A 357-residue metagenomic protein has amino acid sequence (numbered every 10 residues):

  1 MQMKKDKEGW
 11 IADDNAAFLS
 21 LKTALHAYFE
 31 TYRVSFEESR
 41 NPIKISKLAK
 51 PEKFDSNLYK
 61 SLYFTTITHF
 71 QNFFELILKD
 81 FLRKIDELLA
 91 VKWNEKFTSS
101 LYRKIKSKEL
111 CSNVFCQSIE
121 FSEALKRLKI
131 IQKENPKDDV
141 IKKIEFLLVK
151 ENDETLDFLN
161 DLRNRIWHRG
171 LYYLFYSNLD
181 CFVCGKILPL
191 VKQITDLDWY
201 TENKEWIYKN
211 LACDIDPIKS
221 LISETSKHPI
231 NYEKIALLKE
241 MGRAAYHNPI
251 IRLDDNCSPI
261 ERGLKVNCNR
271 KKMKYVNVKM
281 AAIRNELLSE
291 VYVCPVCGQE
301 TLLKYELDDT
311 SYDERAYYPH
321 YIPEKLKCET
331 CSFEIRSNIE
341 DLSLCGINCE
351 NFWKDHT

Functional and structural regions predicted by a protein language model:
M1-T68, N72, D80-F81, G263-N267: Charged alpha-helical initiation segments
E8-N15, K53, N57-T65, K150-D157 (+2 more regions): Short, solvent-exposed segments of well-ordered alpha helices
A16, T23, H69, T155-F158 (+3 more regions): Charged, amphipathic alpha-helical oligomerization/scaffolding segments
F29, R33, L78, L82 (+4 more regions): Hydrophobic/aromatic-lined pockets within catalytic cores
K47-N57, D139-V140, I144, H168-R169: Short, charged/polar, low-complexity loop and linker segments that flank or interrupt alpha-helical bundles
L76, R83-N152: A broadly used, surface-exposed interaction patch
I144-Y176: Histidine-centered, metal-coordinating catalytic motifs and their short helical/loop contexts
E154, L171-T357: Polyanionic, low-complexity intrinsically disordered segments
